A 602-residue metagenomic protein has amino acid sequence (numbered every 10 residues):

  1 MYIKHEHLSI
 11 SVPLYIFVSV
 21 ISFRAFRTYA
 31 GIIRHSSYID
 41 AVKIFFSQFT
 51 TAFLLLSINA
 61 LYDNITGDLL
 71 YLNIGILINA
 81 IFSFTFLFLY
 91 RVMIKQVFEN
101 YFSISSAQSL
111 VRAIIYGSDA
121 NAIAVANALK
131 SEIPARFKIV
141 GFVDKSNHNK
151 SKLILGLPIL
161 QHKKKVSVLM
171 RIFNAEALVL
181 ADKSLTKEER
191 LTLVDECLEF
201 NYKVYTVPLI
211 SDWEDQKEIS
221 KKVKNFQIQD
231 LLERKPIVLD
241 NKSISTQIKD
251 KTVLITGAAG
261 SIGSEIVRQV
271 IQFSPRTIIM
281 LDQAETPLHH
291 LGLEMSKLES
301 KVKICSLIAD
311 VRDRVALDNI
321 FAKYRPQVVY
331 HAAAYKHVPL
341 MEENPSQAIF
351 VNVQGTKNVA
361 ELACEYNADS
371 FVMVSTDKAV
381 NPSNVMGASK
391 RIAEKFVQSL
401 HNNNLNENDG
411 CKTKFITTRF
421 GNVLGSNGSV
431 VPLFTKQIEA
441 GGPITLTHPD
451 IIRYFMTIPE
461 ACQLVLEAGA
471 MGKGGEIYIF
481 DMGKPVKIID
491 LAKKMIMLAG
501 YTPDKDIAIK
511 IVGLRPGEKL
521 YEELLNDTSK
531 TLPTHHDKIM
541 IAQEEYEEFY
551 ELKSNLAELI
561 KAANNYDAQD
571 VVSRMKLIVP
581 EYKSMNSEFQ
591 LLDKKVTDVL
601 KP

Functional and structural regions predicted by a protein language model:
M1-I3, V97-I210, T286-H290, K297 (+2 more regions): A solvent-exposed beta-alpha-beta segment
M1-S109, F137, K150, E176 (+2 more regions): Signature of alpha-helical transmembrane segments in polytopic membrane proteins
R190-T252, C364: Flexible, Lys/Arg-rich cytosolic regulatory linkers and terminal tails that connect or flank
L191-V207, T277-A284, K323, E343-S370: NAD(P)-cofactor binding segment of oxidoreductase domains
D215-Q216, H331, Y335-V338, E342-E394 (+2 more regions): Conserved Rossmann-fold NAD(P)-dependent oxidoreductase catalytic core, especially the SDR/UDP-sugar
V238, S243-Q247, S399-P602: Strand-loop microenvironment adjacent to phosphate/nucleotide-handling motifs in alpha/beta enzyme folds
V253-I271: N-terminal Rossmann NAD(P)H-binding glycine-rich loop of SDR-like oxidoreductase domains
I308-V328: Conserved Rossmann-fold cofactor-binding substructure of NAD(P)-dependent oxidoreductases
